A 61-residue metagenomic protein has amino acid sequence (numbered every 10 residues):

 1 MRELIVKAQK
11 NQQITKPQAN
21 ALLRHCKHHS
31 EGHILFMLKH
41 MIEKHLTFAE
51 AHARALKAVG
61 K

Functional and structural regions predicted by a protein language model:
M1-K61: C-terminal alpha-helical interaction appendages
